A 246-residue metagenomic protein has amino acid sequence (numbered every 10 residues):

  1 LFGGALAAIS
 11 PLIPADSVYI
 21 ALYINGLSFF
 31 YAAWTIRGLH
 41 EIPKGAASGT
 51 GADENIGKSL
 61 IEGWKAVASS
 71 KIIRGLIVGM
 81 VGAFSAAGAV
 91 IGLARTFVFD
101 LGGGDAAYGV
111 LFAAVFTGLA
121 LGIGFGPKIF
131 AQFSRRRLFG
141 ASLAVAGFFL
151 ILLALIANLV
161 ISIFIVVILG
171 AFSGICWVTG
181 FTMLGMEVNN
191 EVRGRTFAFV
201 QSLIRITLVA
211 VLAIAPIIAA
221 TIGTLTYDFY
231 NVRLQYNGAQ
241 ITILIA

Functional and structural regions predicted by a protein language model:
G4-A5, I9, L150-L152: Alpha-helical transmembrane segments of multipass membrane proteins
I13-P14: Solvent-exposed interhelical
A21-G26, F30, I61, A68 (+2 more regions): C-terminal transmembrane bundle of multi-pass solute transporters/carriers
L27-A46: C-terminal membrane-cytosol helix-exit motif in multi-pass small-molecule transporters
E41-V78, D100: Juxtamembrane intracellular "pre-TM" segments in multi-pass secondary transporters
K65-V90, V167-A171: Pair of pore-lining "gating" transmembrane helices in MFS-fold secondary transporters
